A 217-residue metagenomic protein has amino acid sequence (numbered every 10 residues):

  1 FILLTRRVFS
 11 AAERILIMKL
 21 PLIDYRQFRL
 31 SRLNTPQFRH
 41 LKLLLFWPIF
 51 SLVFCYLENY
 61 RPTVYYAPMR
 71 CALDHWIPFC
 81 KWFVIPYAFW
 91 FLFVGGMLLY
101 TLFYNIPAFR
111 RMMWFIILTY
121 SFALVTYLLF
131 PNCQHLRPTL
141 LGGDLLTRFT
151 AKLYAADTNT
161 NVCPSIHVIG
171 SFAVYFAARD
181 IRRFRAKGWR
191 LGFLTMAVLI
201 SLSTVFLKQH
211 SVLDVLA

Functional and structural regions predicted by a protein language model:
F1-I17: N-terminal amphipathic/basic-hydrophobic helices that include classical n-h-c signal peptides and signal-anchor
L16-V94, L141-L146, T150: N-terminal transmembrane-helix/juxtamembrane module of multi-pass inner/ER membrane proteins
L52-V53, Y120-T126, T195-V205: Aromatic-anchored segments of alpha-helical transmembrane domains
E58-D74, L102-G188: Membrane-interface loops
P86-F93, I166-A173, L216-A217: Membrane-embedded alpha-helical segments of multi-pass membrane proteins, especially the transmembrane helices
F93-M97, F172-F176, M196-L202: Hydrophobic, membrane-inserted alpha-helices
L140, N159-V162, L199-A217: Interfacial helix-loop-helix junctions of multi-pass membrane proteins
R185-V198: Short hydrophobic alpha-helices at membrane interfaces in multi-pass membrane enzymes
